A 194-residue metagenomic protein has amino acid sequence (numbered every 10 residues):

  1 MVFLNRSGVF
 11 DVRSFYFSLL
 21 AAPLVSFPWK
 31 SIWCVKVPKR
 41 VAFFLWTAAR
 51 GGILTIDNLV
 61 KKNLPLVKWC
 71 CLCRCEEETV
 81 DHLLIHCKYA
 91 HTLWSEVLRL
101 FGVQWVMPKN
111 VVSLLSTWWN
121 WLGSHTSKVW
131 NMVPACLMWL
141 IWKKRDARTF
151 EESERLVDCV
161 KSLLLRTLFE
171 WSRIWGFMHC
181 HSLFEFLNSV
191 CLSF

Functional and structural regions predicted by a protein language model:
M1-F194: Charged boundary/loop elements
